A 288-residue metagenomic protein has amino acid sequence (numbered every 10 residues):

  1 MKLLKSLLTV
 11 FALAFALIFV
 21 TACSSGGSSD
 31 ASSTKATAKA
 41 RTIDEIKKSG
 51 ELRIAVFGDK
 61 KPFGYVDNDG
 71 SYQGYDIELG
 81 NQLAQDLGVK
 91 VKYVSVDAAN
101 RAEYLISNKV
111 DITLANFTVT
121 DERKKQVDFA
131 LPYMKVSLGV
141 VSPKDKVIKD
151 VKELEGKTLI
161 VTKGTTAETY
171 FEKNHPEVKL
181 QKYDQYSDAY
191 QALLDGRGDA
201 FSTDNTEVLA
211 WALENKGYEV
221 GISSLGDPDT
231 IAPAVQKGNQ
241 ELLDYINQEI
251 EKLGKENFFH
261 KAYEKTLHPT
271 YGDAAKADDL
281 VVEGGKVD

Functional and structural regions predicted by a protein language model:
I18-A22: C-terminal motif of bacterial Sec signal peptides marking the signal peptidase cleavage site
S24-G26, I77-D86, T165, A232-G272: Extended ligand-binding regions for polar small-molecule ligands
S25-A36, T169-Y183, V220-S224, I250-D288: Ligand-binding clefts/hinges and TM-proximal coupling segments of bilobed small-molecule sensing domains
S33-N116: Extracytoplasmic small-molecule ligand-binding "clamshell" domains of the periplasmic binding protein/Venus flytrap
N81, K90-E153: Acidic, polar ligand-binding/catalytic clefts
K92-E103, K146, K163-T166, Q181-Q191 (+1 more regions): Short helix-initiation/N-cap motifs at beta->coil->alpha
E103, F117-K125, L194-D195, D199-P228: A ligand-binding cleft/hinge motif common to bilobed small-molecule-binding domains
M134-S142, L209-I250, P269-D288: Periplasmic-binding protein-like
